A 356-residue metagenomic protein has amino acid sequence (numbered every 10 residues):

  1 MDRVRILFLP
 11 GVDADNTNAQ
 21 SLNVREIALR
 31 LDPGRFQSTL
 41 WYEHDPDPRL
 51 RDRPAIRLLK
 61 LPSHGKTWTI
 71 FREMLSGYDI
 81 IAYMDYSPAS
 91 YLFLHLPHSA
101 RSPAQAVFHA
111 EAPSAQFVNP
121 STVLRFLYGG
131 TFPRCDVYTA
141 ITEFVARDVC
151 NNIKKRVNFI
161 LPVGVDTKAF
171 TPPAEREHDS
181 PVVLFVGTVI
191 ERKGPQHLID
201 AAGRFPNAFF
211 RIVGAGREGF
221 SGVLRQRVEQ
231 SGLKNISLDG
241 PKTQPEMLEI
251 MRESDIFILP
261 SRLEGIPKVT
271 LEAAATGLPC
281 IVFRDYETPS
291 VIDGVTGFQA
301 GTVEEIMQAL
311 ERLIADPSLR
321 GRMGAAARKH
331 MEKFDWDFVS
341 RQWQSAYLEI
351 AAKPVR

Functional and structural regions predicted by a protein language model:
A19-E26, P181, F185-R204: A conserved mid-protein helix/loop that constitutes part of the nucleotide-sugar donor-binding site
W41-D45, V165, V186, F209-V223 (+1 more regions): Glycosyltransferase donor-sugar binding loop
Y83-A89, A110: Short His-centered aromatic/hydrophobic patch
S121-Y138: Membrane-proximal helix-turn-helix segments that form the acceptor-binding/catalytic region of lipid-linked
P241-K242, E249-S254: Short alpha-helical donor nucleotide-sugar binding micro-motif in glycosyltransferases
R262: Aromatic "clamp/platform" in nucleotide-sugar-dependent glycosyltransferases that forms part of the donor/acceptor
T270, P279-V282: Short hydrophobic beta-strand element within catalytic cores of glycosyltransferases and related nucleotide-activated
D293-E304, R312-P317: Conserved acidic donor-binding segment of nucleotide-sugar-dependent glycosyltransferases
